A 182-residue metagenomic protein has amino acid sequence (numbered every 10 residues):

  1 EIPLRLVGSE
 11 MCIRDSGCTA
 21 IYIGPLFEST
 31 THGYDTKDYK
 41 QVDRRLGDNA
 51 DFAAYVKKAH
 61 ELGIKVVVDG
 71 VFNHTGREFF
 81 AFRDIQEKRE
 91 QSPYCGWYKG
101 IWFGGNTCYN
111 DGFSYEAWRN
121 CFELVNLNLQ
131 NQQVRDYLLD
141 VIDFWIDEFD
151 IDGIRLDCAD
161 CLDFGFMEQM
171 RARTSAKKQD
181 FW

Functional and structural regions predicted by a protein language model:
E1, A50, G165: Residues that form or flank phosphate/diphosphate-binding pockets in enzymes that use nucleotide phosphates
E1-I13: Single conserved hydrophobic/aromatic residue that forms the stacking wall/gate of nucleotide- or nucleobase-binding
S16-T19, L26-D143, D147-E148, M170: Substrate-binding/active-site clefts of carbohydrate-active enzymes
R44-L46, A159-G165: Acidic-and-aromatic substrate-binding clefts and catalytic sites of carbohydrate-active enzymes
I64, D150-D152, F181: The start of beta-strands in P-loop NTPase/AAA+ ATPase cores
V67, T75, L162-D163, M167 (+1 more regions): Aromatic-lined carbohydrate-recognition surfaces of secreted/lumenal glycan-active proteins
V67-V68, G153-A159: Short catalytic-loop micro-motif centered on adjacent basic/acidic residues
